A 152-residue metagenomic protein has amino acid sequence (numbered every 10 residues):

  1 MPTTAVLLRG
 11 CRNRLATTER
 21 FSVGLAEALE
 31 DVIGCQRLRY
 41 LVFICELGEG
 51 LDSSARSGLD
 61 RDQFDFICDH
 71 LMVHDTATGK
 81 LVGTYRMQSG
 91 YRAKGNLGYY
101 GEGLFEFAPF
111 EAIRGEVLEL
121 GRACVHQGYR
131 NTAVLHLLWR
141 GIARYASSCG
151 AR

Functional and structural regions predicted by a protein language model:
M1-A5: Eukaryotic low-complexity, non-globular regulatory regions
V6-R9, T18, S54, G103 (+1 more regions): A near-ubiquitous, low-amplitude feature marking generic local secondary-structure context
C11-V82, R86-R92: Short amphipathic alpha-helix that is part of the acyltransferase structural core
G90-R152: Acyl-donor binding region in acyl/amide transferases
